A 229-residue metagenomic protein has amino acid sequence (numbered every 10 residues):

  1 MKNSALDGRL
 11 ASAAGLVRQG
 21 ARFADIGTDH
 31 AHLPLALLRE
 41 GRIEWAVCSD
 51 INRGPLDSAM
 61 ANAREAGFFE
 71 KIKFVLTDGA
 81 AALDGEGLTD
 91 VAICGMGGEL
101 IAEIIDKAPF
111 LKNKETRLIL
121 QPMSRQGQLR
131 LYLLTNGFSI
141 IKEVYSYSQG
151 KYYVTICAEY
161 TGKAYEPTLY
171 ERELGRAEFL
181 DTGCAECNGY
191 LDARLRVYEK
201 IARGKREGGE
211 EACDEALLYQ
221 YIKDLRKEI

Functional and structural regions predicted by a protein language model:
M1-G20, L35-A36: S-adenosyl-L-methionine
K2-L6, E99-I229: Class I S-adenosyl-L-methionine
S12-G20, A82-G85, F110-L111: Glycine-rich helix-loop-beta junction characteristic of Rossmann-like nucleotide cofactor-binding loops
G20-D29: Conserved class I S-adenosyl-L-methionine
H30-I43: Conserved SAM-binding loop of SAM-dependent methyltransferases across substrates and taxa, primarily the Class I
W45-D50: Conserved SAM-binding motif I beta-strand of class I
R53, D57-E86: S-adenosyl-L-methionine
L88-G95: Short SAM/SAH-binding signature in class I
